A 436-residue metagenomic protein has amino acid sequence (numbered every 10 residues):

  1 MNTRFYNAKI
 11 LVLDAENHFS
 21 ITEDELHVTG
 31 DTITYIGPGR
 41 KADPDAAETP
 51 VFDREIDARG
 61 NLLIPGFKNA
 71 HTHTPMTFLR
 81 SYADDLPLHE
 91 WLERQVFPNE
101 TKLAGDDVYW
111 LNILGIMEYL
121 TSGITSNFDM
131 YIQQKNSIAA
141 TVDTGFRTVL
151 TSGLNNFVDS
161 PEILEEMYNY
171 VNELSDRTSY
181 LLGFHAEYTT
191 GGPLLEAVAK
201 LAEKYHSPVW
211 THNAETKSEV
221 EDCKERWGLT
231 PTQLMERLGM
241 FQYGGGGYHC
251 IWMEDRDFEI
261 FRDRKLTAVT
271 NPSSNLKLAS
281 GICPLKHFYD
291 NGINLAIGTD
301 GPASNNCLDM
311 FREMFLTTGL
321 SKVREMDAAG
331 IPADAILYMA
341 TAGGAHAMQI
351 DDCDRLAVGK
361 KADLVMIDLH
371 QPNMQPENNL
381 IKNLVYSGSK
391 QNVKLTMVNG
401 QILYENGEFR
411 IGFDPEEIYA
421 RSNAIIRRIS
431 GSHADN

Functional and structural regions predicted by a protein language model:
M1-D24, T29, D45-E48, A340-N436: Active-site microenvironment of metallo-dependent hydrolases
T3-N7, P44-H89, I113, M117-T121: Replace "His-x-His-based motif
A8, L26, D31, G60 (+14 more regions): Divalent metal-coordination and catalytic microenvironments
F78-W110, T144-S152, Y170-N172, K217-G244 (+2 more regions): Active-site gating loops and adjacent loop-to-helix segments of metal-dependent hydrolytic enzymes
R80-G145, E165-L174, S422-G431: Alpha-helical scaffold segments that flank or form the walls of functional sites
N136-E254: Metal-coordinating catalytic core of metallo-dependent amide/deamination hydrolases
R237-G244, K286-L369, S387-K390: His/Asp/Glu-enriched, well-ordered alpha-helical/loop segment that forms or immediately abuts the divalent-metal
D255-R256, R262-I293, G298-T299: A conserved active-site cap/scaffold subdomain adjacent to cofactor or substrate pockets
